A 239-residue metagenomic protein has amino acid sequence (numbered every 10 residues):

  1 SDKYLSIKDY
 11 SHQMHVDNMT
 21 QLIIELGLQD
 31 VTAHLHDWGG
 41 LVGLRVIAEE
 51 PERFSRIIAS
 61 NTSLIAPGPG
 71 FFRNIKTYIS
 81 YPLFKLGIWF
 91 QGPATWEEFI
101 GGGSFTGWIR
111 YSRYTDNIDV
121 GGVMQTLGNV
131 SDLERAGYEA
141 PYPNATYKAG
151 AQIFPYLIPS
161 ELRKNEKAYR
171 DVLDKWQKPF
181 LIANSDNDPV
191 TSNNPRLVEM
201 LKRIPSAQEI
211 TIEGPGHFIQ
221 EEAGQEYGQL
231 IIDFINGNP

Functional and structural regions predicted by a protein language model:
S1-H34, W38-T211, Q220, N238: Flexible "cap/lid" subdomain of the alpha/beta-hydrolase fold that forms the substrate-access gate
P215-G228: Catalytic histidine-centered segment of alpha/beta-hydrolase-like enzymes
L230-N238: C-terminal alpha-helix
